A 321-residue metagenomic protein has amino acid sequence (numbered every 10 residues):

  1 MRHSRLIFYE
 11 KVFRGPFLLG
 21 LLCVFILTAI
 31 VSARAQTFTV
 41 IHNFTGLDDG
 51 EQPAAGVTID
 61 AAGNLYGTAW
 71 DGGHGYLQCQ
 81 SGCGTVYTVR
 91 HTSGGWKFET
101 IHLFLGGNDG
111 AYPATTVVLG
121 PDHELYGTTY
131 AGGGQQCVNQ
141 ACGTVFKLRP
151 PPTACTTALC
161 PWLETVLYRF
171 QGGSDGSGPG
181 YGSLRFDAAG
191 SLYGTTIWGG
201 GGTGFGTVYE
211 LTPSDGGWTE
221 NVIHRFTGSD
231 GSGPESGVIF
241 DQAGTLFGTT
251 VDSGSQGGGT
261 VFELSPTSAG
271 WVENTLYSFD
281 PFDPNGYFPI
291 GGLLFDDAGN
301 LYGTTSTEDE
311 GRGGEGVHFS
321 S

Functional and structural regions predicted by a protein language model:
R2-S321: Extracellular beta-propeller repeat domains
